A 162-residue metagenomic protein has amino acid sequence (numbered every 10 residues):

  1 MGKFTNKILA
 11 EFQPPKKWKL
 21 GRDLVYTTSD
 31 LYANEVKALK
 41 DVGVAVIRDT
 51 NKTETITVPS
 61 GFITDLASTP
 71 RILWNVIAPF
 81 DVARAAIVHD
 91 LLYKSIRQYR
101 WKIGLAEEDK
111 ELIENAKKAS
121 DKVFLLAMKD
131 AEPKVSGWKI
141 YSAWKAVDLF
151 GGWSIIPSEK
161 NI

Functional and structural regions predicted by a protein language model:
M1-I162: Extended terminal accessory/targeting regions
